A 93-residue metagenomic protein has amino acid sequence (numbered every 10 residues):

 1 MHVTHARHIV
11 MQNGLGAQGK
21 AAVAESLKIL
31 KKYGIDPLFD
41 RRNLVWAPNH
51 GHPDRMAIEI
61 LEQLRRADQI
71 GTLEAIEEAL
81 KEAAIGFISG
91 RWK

Functional and structural regions predicted by a protein language model:
M1-K93: Catalytic toxin/effector domains delivered as secreted proteins or via bacterial secretion systems
